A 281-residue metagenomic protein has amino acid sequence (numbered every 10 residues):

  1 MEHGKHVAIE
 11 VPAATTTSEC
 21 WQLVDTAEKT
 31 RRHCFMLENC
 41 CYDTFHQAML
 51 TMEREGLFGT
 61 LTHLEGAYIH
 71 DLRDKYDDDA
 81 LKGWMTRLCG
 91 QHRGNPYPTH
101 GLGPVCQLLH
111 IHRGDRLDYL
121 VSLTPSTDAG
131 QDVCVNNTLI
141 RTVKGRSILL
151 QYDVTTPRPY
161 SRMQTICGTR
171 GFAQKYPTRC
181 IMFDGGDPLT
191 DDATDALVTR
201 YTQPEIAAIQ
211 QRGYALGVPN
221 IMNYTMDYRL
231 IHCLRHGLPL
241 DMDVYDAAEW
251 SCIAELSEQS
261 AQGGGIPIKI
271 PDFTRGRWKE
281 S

Functional and structural regions predicted by a protein language model:
M1-Y42, G56: Beta-strand-loop-alpha-helix segment that lines the small-molecule cofactor/substrate pocket of alpha/beta enzymes
L23, M49, L256-S257: Aromatic/hydrophobic pocket-lining residues that form π-stacking "cages" and hydrophobic walls in ligand
T30-H33, C40-Q131, T138: Predominantly a Rossmann-like dinucleotide-binding segment in NAD(P)-dependent oxidoreductases
R32, G59, H63, S260-G276: C-terminal capping/lid region of NAD(P)-dependent oxidoreductase domains
D74, I253-G263: Amphipathic C-terminal alpha-helical segment
P96-D192, A215-G217, M222-L240, A254-E258 (+1 more regions): Contiguous beta-strand/loop segments that form the cofactor/metal-binding neighborhood of enzyme cores
R212: A conserved mid-domain beta-alpha-beta active-site/ligand-binding segment of alpha/beta enzyme cores
